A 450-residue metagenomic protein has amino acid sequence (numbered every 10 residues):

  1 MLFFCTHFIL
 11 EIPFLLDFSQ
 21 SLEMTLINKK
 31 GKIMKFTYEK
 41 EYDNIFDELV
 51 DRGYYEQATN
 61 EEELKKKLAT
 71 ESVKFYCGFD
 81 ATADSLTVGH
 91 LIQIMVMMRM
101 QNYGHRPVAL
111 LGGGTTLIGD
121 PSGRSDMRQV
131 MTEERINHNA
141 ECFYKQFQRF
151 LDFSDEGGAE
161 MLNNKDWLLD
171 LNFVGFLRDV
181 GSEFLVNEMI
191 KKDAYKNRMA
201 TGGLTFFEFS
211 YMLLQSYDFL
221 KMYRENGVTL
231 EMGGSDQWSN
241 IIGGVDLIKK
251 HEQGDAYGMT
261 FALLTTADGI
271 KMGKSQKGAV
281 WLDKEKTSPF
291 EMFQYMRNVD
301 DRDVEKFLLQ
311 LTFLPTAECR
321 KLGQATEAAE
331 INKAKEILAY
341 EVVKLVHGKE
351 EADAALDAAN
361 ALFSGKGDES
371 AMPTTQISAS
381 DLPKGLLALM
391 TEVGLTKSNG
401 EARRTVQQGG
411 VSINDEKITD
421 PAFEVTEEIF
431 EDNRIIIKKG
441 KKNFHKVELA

Functional and structural regions predicted by a protein language model:
M1, G113-T116, S216-F219, T266 (+2 more regions): Short connector loops/turns at beta-strand edges and beta->alpha or beta->beta junctions
L2, E11, E23-I27: A cross-taxon signal for low-complexity, glycine/charged-rich
S19-S21: Serine residues within intrinsically disordered or low-complexity segments
N28-S235, V245, E252-Y257, P373: NTP-dependent nucleotidyl-transfer catalytic core
W238-I241: Active-site environment of divalent metal-dependent phosphoester hydrolases
I248-A450: Conserved nucleotide- and phosphate/pyrophosphate-binding catalytic cores in adenylate/nucleotidyl-handling enzymes
